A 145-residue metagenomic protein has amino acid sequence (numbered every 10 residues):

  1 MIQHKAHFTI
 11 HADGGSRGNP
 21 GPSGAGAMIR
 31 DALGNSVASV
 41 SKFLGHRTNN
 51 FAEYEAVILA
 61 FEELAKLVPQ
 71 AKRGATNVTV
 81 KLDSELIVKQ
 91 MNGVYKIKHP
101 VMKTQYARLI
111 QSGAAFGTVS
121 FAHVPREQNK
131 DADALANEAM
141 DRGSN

Functional and structural regions predicted by a protein language model:
M1-I2, K103: N-terminal intrinsically disordered, compositionally biased regulatory/targeting segments that precede the folded
I2-F51, E62-A65: RNase H-like nuclease fold core
G15-N19, I58-S144: RNase H catalytic domain
E53, V57: Short, conserved alpha-helix that lines the donor NDP-sugar binding/gating region of sugar-transfer enzymes
